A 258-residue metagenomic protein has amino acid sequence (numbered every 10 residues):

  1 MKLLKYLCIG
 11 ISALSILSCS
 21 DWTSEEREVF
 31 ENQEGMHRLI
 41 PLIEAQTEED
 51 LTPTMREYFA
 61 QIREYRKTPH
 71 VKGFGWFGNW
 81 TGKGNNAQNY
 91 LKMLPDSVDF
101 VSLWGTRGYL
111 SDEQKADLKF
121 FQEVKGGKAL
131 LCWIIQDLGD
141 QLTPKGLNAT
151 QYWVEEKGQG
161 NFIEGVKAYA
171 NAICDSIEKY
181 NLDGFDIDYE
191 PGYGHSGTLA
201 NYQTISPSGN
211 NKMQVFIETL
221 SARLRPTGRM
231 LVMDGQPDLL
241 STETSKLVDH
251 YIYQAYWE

Functional and structural regions predicted by a protein language model:
L3-I62: Bacterial Sec-dependent N-terminal signal peptides
R66-E258: Chitinase-like catalytic core of GlcNAc-active glycosidases
